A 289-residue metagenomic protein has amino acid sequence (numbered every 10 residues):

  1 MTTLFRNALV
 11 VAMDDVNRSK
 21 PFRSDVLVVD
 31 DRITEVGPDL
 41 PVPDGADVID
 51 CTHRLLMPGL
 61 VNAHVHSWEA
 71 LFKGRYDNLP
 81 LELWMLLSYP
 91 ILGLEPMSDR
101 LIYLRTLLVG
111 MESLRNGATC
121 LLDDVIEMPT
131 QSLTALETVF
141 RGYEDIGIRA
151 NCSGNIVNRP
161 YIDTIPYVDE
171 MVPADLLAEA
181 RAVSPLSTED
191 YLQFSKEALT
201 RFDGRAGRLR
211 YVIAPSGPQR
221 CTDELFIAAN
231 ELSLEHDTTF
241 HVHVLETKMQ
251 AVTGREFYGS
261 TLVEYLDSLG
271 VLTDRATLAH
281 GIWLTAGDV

Functional and structural regions predicted by a protein language model:
M1-P43, R54-L55: N-terminal metal-binding scaffold of metallo-dependent hydrolase/deaminase domains
T3-R6, V42-W84, L107, L114-R115 (+2 more regions): Replace "His-x-His-based motif
A8, V26, D31, H53 (+6 more regions): Divalent metal-coordination and catalytic microenvironments
P38, V65-S67, E246, W283: Short, glycine/acidic-enriched loop or turn micro-motifs at the edges of active sites
K73-D124, P129-R149, D190-R205: Alpha-helical scaffold segments that flank or form the walls of functional sites
G74, N78, I156-R159, W283-L284: Short glycine-enriched loops at secondary-structure junctions
T134-G281: Metal-coordinating catalytic core of metallo-dependent amide/deamination hydrolases
T285-V289: Short, intrinsically disordered, charge-balanced linker/junction segments flanking boundaries in proteins
